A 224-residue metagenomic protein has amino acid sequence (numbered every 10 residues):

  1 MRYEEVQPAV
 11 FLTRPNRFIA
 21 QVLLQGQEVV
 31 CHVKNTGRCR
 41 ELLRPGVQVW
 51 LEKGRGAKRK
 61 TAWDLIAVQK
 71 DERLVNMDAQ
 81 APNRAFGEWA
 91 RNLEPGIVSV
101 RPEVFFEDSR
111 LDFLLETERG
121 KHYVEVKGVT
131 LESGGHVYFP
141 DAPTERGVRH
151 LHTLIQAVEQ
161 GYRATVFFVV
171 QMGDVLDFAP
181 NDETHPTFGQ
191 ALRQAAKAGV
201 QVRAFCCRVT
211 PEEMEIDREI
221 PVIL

Functional and structural regions predicted by a protein language model:
A9, L111-D141, L154: Conserved catalytic cores of phosphodiester-cleaving nucleases, focusing on short active-site segments
N16-Q21: Short aromatic-glycine-enriched beta-strand elements
Q27-E41: Beta-strand/loop nucleic-acid-binding surfaces
G37-W50, I155: Short nucleic-acid-contacting surface segments enriched for D/E, G, S/T with interspersed K/R
R44-G56, C206-C207: Flexible glycine-rich surface loops and low-complexity tracts that mediate binding to linear polymers
L93-F106: A short acidic/basic microdomain associated with nuclease active sites
G135-E145, I155-T184, C206: Nucleic-acid nuclease catalytic cores
Q171-L224: Domain-level recognition of nuclease-like catalytic cores that cleave nucleotide substrates
